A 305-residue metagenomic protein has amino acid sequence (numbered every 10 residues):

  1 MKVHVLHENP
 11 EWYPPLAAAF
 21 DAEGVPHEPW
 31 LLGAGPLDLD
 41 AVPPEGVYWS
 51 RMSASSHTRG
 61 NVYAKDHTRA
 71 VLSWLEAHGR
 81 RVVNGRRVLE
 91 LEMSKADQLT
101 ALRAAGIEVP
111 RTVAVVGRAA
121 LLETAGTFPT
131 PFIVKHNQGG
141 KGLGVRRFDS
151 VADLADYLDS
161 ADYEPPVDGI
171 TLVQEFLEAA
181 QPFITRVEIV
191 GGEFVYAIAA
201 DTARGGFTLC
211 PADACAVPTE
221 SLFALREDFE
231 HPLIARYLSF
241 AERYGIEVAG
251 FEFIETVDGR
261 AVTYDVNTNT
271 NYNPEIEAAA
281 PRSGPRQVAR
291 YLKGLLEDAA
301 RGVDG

Functional and structural regions predicted by a protein language model:
M1-H4: Extreme N-terminal starter segment of soluble prokaryotic enzymes
E8-R111: Conserved N-proximal alpha/beta basic substrate-recognition cap immediately N-terminal to, or forming the N-lobe
E45-W49, R186-I189, G259-P274: A short beta-strand motif that forms the metal-chelation/ATP-contact edge of phosphoryl-transfer active sites
S53-H57, N137-G139, N269: Short glycine-rich anion-binding loops that position phosphate/pyrophosphate groups of nucleotides and phosphorylated
L99-R103, G126-L143, P165-T185: ATP-grasp fold ATP-binding core
A105-P131: Rossmann-like NAD(P)H-binding beta-loop-alpha module
R146-A241: Phosphate-binding site of ATP-dependent enzymes
T208-T263, R286-D304: A long amphipathic alpha-helix within ATP-dependent nucleotide-binding catalytic cores
